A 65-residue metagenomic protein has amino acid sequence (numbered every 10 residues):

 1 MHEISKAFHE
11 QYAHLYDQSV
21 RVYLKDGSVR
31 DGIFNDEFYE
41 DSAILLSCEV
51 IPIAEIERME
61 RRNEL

Functional and structural regions predicted by a protein language model:
M1-L65: Conserved RNA-binding domains used in RNP assembly and mRNA/RNA metabolism
